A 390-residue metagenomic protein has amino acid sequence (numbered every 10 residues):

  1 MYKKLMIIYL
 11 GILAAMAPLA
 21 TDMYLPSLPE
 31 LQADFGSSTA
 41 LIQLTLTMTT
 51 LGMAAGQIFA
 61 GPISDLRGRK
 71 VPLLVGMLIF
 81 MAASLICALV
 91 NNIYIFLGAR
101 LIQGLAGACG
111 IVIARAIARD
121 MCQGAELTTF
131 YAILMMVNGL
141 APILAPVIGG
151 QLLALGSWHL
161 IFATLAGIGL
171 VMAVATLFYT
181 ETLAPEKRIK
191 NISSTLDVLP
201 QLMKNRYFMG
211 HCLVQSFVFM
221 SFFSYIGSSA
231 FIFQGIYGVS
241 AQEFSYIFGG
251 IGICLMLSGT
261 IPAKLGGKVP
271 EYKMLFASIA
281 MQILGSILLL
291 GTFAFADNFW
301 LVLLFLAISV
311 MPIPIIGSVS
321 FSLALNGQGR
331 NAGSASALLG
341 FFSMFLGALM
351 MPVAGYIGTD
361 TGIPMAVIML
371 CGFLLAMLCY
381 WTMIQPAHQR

Functional and structural regions predicted by a protein language model:
G36, G68, L89-I95, A106 (+1 more regions): Helix-breaking motifs and short loop linkers at transmembrane-helix boundaries and internal kinks in secondary membrane
A55-Y94: Conserved MFS/SLC helix-loop-helix module at the cytosolic interface between two early adjacent transmembrane helices
V71-I86, A166, M274-L288: Structural signature of the two symmetry-related core transmembrane helices
I79-I86, Y94-I102, W300-I308: Paired small-residue
I95, A132-L177: Helix-loop-helix hairpin linking two adjacent transmembrane segments in secondary transporters
A99-L140: Cytoplasmic helix-loop-helix junction between adjacent transmembrane helices in 12-TM secondary transporters
T182-C212: Juxtamembrane intracellular "pre-TM" segments in multi-pass secondary transporters
L275-V319: C-terminal transmembrane helical hairpin of 12-TM major facilitator-type secondary transporters
